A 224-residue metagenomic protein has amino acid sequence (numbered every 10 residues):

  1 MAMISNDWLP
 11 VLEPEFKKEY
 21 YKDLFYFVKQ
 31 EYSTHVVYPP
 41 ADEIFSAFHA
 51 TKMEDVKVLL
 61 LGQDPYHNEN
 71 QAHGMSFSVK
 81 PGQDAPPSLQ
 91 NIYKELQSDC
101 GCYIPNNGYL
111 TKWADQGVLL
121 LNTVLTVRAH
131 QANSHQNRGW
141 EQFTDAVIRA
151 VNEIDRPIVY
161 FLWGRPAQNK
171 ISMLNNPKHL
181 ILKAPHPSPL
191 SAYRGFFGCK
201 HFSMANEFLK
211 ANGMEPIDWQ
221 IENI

Functional and structural regions predicted by a protein language model:
A2, P14-L162, P166-N169, L174-N175 (+4 more regions): A polyanion-binding, active-site-adjacent surface
S5-W8: Short, contiguous pre-domain boundary segments
C199-K200, K210: Polytopic transmembrane helical bundles with strong interfacial aromatic enrichment
